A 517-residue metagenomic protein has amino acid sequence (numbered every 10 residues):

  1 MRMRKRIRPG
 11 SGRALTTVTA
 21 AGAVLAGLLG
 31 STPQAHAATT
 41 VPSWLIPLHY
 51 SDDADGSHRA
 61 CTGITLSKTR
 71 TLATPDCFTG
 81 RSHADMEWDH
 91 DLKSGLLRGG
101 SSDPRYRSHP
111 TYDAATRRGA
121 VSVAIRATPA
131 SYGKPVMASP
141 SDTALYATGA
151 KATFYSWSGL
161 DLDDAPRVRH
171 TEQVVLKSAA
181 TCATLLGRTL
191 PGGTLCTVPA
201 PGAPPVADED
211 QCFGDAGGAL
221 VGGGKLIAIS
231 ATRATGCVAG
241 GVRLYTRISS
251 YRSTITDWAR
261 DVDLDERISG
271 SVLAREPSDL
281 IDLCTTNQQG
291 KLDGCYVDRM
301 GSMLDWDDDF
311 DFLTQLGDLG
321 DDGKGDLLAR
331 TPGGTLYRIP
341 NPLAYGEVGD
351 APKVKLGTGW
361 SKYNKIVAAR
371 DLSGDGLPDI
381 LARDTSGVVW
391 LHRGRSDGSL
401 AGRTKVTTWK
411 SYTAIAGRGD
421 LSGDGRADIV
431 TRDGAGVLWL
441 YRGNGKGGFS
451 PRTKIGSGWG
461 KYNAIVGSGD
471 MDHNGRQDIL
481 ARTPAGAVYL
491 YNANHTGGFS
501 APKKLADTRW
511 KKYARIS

Functional and structural regions predicted by a protein language model:
M1-A37: Secretory targeting and sorting signals
A38, D85-S131: Conserved catalytic-core segment of clan PA serine endopeptidases
T40-E87: Catalytic histidine site
L45-S51, S82-R98, A150-S156: Short conserved beta-strand and strand-loop elements enriched in small hydrophobics with frequent Asp/Gly
A60-L72, F78, Q211-E266: C-terminal subregion of chymotrypsin/trypsin-like serine protease catalytic domains
D113, W157-V175, P199-A216, K225-I248: Active-site loop architecture of trypsin-fold serine endopeptidases
R117-A203: Chymotrypsin/trypsin-fold serine protease catalytic domain
D261-S517: Trp/Gly-enriched beta-strand/coil motifs that build multi-repeat beta-propeller-like domains and related W-rich binding
